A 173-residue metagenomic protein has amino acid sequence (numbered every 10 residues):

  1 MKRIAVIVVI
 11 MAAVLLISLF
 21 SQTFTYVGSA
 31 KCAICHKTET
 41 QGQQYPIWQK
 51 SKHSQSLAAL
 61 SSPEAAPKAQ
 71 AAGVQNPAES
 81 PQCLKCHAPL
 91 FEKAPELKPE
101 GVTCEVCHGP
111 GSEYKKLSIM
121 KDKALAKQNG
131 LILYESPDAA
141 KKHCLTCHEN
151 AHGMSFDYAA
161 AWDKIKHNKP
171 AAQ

Functional and structural regions predicted by a protein language model:
M1-A5: Positively charged n-region of N-terminal signal peptides that target proteins for export
I7-S18: Bacterial N-terminal signal peptides
I17-P99, E105, G111-D138, Y158-Q173: Sequence context of c-type cytochrome heme-c attachment sites
K142: Cys/His-rich zinc-coordinating modules
A151-H152: Functional cores that coordinate and move charged inorganic groups
